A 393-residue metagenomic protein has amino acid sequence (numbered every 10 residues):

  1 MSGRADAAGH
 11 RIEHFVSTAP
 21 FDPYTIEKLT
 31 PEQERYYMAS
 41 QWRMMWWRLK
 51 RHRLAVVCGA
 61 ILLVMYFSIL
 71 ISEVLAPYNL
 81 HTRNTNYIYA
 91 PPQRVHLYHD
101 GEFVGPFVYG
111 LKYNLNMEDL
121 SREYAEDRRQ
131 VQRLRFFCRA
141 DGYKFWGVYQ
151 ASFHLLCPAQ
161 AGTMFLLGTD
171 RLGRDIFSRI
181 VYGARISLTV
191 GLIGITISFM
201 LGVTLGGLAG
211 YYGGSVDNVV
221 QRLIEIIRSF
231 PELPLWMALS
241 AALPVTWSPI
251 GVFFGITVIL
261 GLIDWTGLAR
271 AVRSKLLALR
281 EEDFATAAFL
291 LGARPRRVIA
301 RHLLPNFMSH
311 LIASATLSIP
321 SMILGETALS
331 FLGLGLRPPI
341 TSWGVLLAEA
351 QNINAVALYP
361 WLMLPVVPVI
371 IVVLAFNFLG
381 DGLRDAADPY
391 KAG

Functional and structural regions predicted by a protein language model:
M1-F199, V203, G292, I299 (+4 more regions): Gly/Trp-centered helix-boundary motif
T169-G393: Alpha-helical transmembrane segments of integral membrane proteins, especially multi-pass inner/plasma-membrane
